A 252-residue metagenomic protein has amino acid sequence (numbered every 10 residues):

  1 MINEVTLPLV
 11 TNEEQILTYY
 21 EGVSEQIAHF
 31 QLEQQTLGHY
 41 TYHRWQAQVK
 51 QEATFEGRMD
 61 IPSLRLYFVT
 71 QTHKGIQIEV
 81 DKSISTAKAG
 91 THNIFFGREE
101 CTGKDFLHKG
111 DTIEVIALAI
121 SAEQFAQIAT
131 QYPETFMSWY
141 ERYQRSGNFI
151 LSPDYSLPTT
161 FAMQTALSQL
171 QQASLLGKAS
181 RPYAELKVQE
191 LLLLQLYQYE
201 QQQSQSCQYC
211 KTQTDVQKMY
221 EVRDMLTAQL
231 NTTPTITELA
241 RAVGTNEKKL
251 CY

Functional and structural regions predicted by a protein language model:
M1-T6: Polar/acidic, low-complexity leader/linker segments enriched in S/T/G and N/D
N12-E114: N-terminal functional module of multi-domain proteins
Q77, T86-T212, M219, I236 (+2 more regions): Alpha-helical bundle regulatory/interaction domains
K218-M225: Pre-recognition alpha-helix immediately N-terminal to the DNA-recognition helix within helix-turn-helix or winged-helix
Q229-T233: Short helix/strand-capping hinge loops at secondary-structure junctions that flank key functional elements
